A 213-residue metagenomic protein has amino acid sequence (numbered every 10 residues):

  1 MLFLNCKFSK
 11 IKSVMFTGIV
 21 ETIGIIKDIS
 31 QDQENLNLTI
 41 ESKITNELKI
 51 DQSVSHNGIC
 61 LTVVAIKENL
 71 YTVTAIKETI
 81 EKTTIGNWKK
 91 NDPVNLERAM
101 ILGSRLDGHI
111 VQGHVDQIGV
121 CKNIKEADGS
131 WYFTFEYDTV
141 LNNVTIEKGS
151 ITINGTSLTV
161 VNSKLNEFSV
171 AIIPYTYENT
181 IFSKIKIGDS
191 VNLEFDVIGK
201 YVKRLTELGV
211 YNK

Functional and structural regions predicted by a protein language model:
C6, S13-K213: Conserved loop->alpha-helix
